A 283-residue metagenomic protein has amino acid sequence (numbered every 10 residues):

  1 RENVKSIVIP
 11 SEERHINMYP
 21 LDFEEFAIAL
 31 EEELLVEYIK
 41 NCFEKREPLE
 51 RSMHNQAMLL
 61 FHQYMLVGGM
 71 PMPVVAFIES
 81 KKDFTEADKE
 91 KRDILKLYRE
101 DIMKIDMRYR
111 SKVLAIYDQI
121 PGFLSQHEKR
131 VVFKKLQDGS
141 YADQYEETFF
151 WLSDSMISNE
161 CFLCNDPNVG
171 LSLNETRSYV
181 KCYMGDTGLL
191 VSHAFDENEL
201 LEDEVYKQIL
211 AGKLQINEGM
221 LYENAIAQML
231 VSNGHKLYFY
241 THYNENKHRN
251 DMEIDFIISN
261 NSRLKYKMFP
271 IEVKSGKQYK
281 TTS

Functional and structural regions predicted by a protein language model:
N3-S125: Interdomain motor-coupling "hinge/lid" segment immediately C-terminal to the ATP-binding subdomain of NTP-driven enzymes
P20, R110, G139-A142, I216-M220: Short, solvent-exposed loop/helix junctions and linker helices that flank or host conserved functional motifs
P20-D22, Q137, S275: Short, flexible loop/turn elements at secondary-structure junctions
P48-E50, L136-Q137, L214-Q215: A generic structural signal for short
I94-E100, S125-K134, L200-L214: A short, surface-exposed helix-loop junction/capping segment
Y109-I120, S125-N165: C-terminal accessory/connector segments of nucleic-acid motor ATPases
E147, S153-I157, C161-S283: A cross-kingdom feature that marks ATP-driven nucleic-acid transaction machinery
